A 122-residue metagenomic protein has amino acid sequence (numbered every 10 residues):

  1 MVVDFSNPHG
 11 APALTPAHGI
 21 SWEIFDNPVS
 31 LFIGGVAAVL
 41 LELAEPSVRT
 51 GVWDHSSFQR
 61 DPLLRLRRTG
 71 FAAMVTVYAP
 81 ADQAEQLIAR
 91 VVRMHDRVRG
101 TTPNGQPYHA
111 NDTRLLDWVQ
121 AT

Functional and structural regions predicted by a protein language model:
M1-W118, T122: Mature, function-bearing regions of proteins
